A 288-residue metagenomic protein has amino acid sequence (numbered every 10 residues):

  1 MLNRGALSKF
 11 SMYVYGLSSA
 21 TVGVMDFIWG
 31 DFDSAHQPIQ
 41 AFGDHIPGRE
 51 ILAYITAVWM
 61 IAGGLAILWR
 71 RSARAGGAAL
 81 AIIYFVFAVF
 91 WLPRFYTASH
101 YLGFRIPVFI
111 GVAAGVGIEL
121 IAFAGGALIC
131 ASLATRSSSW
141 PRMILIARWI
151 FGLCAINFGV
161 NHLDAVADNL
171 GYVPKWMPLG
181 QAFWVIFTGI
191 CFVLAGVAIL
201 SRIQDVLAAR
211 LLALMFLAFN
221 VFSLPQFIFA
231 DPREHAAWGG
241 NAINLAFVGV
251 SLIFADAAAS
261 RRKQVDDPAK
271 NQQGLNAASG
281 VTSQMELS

Functional and structural regions predicted by a protein language model:
M1-D31, P47-A62, A66-D164, A182-L194 (+1 more regions): Extended, low-polarity transmembrane helix blocks
W29-H45, L163-F183: Membrane-interface interhelical connector segments
